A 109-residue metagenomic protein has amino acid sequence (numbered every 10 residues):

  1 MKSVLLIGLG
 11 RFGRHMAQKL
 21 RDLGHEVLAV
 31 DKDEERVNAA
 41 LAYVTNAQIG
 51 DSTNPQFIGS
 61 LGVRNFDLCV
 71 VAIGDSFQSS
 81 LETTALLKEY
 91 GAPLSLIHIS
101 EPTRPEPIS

Functional and structural regions predicted by a protein language model:
L5-L6, V71: Hydrophobic Val/Ile/Leu positions in short beta-strands of Rossmann-like dinucleotide-binding domains
L9-G10: Glycine-rich Rossmann-fold phosphate-binding loop(s) that bind the pyrophosphate of adenine dinucleotide cofactors
G13: N-terminal Rossmann-fold NAD(P) dinucleotide-binding loop
L28, L96: Conserved beta-strand positions in the Rossmann-like core of class I SAM-dependent methyltransferases
E34-E35, F77: Helix N-cap at the beta1-alpha1 junction of Rossmann-like dinucleotide-binding domains, i.e., the first residues
D51-P55: Conserved SAM/SAH-binding loop
G62-P93, S100: Glycine/small-residue-rich loop that forms an oxyanion/phosphate-binding "nest" at active or ligand-binding sites
I97-S109: Single conserved hydrophobic/aromatic residue that forms the stacking wall/gate of nucleotide- or nucleobase-binding
